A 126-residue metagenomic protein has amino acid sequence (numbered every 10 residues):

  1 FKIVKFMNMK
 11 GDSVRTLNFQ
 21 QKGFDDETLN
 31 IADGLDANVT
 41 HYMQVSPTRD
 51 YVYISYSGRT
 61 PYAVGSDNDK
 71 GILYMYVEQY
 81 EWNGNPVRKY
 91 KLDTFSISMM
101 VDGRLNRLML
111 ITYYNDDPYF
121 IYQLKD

Functional and structural regions predicted by a protein language model:
F1-D126: Eukaryotic scaffold repeat domains enriched in small/polar residues
